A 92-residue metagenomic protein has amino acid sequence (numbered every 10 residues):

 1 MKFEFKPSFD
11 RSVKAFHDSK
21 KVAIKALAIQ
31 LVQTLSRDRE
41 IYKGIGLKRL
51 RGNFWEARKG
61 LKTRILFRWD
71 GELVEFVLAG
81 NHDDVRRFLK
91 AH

Functional and structural regions predicted by a protein language model:
K2-E4, R11-A15, V22, W55-H92: Enriched for short, Lys/Arg-rich terminal
A15-D18, R37: Secondary-structure boundary motif
K21, K25-Q33: Short, well-structured alpha-helical segments
Q30-R58: A short, surface-exposed loop/turn module that caps and links secondary-structure elements
